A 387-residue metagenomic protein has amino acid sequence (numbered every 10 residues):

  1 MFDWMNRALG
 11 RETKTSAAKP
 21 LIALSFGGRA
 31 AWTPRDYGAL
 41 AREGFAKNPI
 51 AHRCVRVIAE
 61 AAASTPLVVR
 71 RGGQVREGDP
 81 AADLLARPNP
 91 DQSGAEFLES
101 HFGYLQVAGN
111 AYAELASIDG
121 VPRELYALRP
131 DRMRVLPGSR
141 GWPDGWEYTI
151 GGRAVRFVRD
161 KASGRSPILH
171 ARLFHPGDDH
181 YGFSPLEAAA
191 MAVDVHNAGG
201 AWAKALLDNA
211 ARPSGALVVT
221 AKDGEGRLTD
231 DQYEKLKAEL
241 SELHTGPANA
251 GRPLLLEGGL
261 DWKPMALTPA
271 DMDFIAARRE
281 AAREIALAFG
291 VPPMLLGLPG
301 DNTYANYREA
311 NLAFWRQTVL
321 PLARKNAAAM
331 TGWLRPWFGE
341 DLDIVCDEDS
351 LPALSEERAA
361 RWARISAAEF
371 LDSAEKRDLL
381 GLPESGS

Functional and structural regions predicted by a protein language model:
M1-F274, R278-E280, E284-L287, V291-M294 (+2 more regions): Structured, contiguous alpha/beta core segments that scaffold functional sites
G38, N197, R252, P264-A266 (+4 more regions): General secondary-structure edge motif
P130-M133, F289, T303-R308, C346-S350: Bulky hydrophobic/aromatic packing residues
L256-W262, G300-T303, R335-P352, L380-E384: A glycine-rich phosphate-binding loop feature that marks nucleotide/adenosyl-phosphate handling sites
K263-P336: A beta-strand-loop signature enriched in Asp, Gly, Thr, and Trp that corresponds to the sialidase/neuraminidase Asp-box
V319-R364: C-terminal hydrophobic structural anchor segments that stabilize assembly/packing rather than catalytic chemistry
